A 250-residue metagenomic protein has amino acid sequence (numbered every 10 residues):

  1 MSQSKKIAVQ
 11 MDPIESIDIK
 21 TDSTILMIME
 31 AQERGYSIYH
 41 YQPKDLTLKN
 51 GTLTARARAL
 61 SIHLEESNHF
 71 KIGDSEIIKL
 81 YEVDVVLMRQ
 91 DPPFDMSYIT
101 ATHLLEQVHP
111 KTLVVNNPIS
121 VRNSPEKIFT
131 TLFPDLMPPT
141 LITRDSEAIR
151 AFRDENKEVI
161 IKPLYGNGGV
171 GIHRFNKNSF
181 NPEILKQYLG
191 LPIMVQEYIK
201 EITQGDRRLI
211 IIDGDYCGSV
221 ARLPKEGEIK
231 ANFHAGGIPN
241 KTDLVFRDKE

Functional and structural regions predicted by a protein language model:
S2-A8: Extreme N-terminal starter segment of soluble prokaryotic enzymes
S4, E15-I142: Conserved N-proximal alpha/beta basic substrate-recognition cap immediately N-terminal to, or forming the N-lobe
V9, L87-M88, Q196: Redox-cofactor binding/interface segments in oxidoreductases and associated redox assembly factors
D12, D91, L164: Flexible loop residues that form catalytic and substrate-binding hotspots at small-molecule/glycan-binding clefts
N123-P125, D135-A151, N176-E183: Active-site glycine-rich loop that binds ribose-phosphate moieties when present
E147, D154-K157, G168-E250: Phosphate-binding site of ATP-dependent enzymes
